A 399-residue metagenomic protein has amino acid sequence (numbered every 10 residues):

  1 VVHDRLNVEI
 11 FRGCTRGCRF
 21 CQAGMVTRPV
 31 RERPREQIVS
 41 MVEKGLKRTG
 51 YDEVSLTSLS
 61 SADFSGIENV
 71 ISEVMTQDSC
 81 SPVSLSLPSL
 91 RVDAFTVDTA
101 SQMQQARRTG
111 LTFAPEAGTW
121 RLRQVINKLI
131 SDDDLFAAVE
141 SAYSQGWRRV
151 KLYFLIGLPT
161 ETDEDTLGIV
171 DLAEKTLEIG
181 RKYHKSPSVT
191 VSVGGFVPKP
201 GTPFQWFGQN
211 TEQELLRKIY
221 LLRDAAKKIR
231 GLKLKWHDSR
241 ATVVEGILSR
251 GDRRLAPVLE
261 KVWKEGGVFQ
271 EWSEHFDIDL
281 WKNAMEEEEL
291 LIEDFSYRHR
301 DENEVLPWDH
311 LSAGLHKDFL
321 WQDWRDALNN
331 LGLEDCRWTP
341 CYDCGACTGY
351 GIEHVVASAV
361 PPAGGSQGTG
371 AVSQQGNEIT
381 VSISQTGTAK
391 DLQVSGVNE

Functional and structural regions predicted by a protein language model:
V1-R19, S101-F113, R121: Active-site-adjacent "gating/activation" loops or surface patches in catalytic cores
V2-E36, Y342-V356: Canonical Radical SAM [4Fe-4S] cluster-binding loop centered on the CxxxCxxC motif and its immediate flanking residues
H3-V8, R19-P29, Y51-L59, G118-V125 (+4 more regions): Glycine- and acidic
C14, C18, I38, L87 (+2 more regions): Conserved, mostly hydrophobic/aromatic
R16, S65-G66, F95-T99, R121-I126 (+6 more regions): Flexible glycine/acidic-rich beta-alpha junction loops that bind and position SAM and/or redox cofactors in anaerobic
K44-G194, P198: Conserved SAM/AdoMet-binding glycine-rich loop
L216-A226: Two-metal-ion acidic nuclease core segments, chiefly of the RNase H-like superfamily
K228-E399: Radical SAM enzyme core and accessory elements
